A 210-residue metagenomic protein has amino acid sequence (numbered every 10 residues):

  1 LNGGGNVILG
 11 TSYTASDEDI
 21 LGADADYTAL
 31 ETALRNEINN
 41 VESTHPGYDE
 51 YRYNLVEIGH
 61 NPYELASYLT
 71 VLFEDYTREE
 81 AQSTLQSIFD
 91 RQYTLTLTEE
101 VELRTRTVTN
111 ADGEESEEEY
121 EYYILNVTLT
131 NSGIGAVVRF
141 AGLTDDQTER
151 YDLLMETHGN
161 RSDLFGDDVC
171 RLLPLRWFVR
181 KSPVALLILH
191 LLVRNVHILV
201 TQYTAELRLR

Functional and structural regions predicted by a protein language model:
L1-L209: Membrane-proximal envelope biogenesis segments
